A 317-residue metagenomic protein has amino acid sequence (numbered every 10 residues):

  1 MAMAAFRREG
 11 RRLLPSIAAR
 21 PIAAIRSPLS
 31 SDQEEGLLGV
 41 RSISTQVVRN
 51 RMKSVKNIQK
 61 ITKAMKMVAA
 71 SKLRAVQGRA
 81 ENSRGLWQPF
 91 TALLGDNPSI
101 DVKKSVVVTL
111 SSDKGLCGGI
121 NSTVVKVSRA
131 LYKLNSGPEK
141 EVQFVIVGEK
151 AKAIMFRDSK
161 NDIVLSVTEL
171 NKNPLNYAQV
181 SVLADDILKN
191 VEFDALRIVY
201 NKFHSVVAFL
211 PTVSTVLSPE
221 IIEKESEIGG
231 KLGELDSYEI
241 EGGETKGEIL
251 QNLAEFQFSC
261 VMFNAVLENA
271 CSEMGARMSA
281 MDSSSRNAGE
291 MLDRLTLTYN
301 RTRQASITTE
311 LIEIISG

Functional and structural regions predicted by a protein language model:
A2-G317: C-terminal beta-strand-loop-alpha-helix "lid" module of Rossmann-like NAD(P)-dependent dehydrogenases
